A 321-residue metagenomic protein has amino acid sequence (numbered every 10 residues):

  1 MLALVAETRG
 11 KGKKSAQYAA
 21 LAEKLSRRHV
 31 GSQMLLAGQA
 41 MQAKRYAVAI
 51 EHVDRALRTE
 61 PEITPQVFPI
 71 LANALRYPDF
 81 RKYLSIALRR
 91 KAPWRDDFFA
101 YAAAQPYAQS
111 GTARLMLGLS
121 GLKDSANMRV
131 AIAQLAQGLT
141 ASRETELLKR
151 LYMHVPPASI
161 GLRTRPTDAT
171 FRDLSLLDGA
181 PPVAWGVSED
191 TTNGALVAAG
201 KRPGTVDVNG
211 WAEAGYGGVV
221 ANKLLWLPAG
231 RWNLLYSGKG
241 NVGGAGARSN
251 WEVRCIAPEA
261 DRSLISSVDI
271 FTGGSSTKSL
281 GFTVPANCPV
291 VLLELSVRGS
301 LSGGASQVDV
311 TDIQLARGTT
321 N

Functional and structural regions predicted by a protein language model:
M1, V30-A37, I50-E51, T64-I70 (+2 more regions): Alpha-solenoid helical repeat scaffolds
V5-A6, G38-Q39, N73-A74, Y101 (+1 more regions): Residue-level signature for tetratricopeptide repeat
A19, S26, E60-P61: A structural motif in tetratricopeptide-repeat
L21-A22, A56, A87: Canonical positions in the second alpha-helix
E62, S85-W94, A100-N321: Extracellular and organelle-lumenal recognition/adhesion modules and their flexible linkers in secreted
